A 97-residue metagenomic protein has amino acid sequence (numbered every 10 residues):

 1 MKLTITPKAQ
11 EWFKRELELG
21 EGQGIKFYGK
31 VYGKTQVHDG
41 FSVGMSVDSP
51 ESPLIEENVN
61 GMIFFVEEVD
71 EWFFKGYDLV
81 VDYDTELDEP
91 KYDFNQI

Functional and structural regions predicted by a protein language model:
M1-G22: Long, hydrophobic N-terminal alpha-helical segment
K2-L3, V31, I63, D84: Alpha-helical interaction segments
E21, Y28-S49: Short, thiol/selenol-centered motifs that function as redox-active sites or metal-ligating centers
G24-Y28, F64-F65: Ordered hydrophobic segments in well-structured contexts
D39-I97: Detector for the mature cores of small, proteolytically processed and post-translationally modified peptide effectors
